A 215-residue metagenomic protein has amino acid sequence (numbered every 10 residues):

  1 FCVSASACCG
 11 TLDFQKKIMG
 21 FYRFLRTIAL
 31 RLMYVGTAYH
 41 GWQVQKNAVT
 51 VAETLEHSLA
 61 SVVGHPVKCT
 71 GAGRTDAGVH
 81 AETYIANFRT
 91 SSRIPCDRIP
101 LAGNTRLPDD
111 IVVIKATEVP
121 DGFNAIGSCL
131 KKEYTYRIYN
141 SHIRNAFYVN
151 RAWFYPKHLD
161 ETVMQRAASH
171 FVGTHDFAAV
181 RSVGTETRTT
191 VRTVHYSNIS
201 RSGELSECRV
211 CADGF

Functional and structural regions predicted by a protein language model:
C2, C8-C9: Cysteine-centered motifs
F14-I18: Polybasic, lysine-rich low-complexity intrinsically disordered segments
F21-F215: Structured-RNA-binding interfaces characteristic of tRNA pseudouridine synthases
